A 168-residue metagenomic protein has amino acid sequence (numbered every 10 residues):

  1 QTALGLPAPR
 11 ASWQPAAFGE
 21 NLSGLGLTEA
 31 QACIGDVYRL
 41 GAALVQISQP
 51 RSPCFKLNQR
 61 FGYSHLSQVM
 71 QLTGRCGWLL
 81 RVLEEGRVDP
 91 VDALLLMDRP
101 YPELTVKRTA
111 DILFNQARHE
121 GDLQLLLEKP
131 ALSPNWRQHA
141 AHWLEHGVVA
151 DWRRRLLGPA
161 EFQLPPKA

Functional and structural regions predicted by a protein language model:
Q1-A168: Metal-cofactor-dependent catalytic cores
